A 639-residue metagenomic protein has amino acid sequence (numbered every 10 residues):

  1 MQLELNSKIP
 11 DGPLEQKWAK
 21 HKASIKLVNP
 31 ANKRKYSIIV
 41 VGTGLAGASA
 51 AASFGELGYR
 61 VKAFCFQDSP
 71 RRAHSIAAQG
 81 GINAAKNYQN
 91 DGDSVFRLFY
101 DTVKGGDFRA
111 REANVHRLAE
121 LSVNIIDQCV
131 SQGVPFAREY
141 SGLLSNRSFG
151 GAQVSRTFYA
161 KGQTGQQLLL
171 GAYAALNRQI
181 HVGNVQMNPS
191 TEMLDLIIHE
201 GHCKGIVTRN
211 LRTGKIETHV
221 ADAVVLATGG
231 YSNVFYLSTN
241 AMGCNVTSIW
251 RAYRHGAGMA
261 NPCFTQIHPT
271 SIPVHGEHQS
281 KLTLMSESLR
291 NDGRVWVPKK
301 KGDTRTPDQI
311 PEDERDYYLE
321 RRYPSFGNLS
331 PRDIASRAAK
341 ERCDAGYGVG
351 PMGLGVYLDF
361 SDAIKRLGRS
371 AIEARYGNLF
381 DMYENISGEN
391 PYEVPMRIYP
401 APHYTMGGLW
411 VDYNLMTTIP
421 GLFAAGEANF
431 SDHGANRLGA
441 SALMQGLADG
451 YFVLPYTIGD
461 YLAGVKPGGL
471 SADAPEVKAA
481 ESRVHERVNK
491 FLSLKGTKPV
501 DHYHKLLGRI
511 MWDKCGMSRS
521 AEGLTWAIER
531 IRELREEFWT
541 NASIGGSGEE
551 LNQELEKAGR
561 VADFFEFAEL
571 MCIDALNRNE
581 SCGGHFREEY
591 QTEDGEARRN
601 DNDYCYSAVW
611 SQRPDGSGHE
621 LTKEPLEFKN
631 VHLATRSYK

Functional and structural regions predicted by a protein language model:
K20, I25-S37, A50-S53, L57-Y59 (+11 more regions): Glycine- and aromatic-enriched mobile tails/lids
R34-Y36, G214-A223, T418: Core beta-strand elements of the Rossmann-like FAD/NAD(P) dinucleotide-binding domain in flavoenzyme oxidoreductases
G42-L45: Glycine-rich Rossmann-fold phosphate-binding loop(s) that bind the pyrophosphate of adenine dinucleotide cofactors
R60-C65, N261: Short beta-strand "acidic-cap" motif of Rossmann-like dinucleotide-binding folds
D68-Y100, Q266-T270, E277-K281: Conserved N-terminal glycine-rich FAD pyrophosphate-binding loop of Rossmann-like flavoproteins
I125-K215, A227, S271-L282: Conserved redox-cofactor binding core of oxidoreductases
A223-H278, L282, N436-Y456: Glycine-rich loop(s) and the adjacent beta-strand/alpha-helix scaffold that form part
R251, A257-N385, Y456-D460: An anion/pyrophosphate-binding glycine-rich loop and adjacent beta-alpha core in soluble alpha-beta enzymes
